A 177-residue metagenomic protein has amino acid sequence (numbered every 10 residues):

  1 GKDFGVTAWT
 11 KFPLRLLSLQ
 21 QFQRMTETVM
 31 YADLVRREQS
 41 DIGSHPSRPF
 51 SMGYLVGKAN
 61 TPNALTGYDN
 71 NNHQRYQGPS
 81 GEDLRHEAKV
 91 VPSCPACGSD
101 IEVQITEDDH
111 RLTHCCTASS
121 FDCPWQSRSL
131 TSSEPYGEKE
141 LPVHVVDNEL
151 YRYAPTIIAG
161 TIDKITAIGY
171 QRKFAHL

Functional and structural regions predicted by a protein language model:
G1-L177: N-terminal helicase ATP-binding lobe
